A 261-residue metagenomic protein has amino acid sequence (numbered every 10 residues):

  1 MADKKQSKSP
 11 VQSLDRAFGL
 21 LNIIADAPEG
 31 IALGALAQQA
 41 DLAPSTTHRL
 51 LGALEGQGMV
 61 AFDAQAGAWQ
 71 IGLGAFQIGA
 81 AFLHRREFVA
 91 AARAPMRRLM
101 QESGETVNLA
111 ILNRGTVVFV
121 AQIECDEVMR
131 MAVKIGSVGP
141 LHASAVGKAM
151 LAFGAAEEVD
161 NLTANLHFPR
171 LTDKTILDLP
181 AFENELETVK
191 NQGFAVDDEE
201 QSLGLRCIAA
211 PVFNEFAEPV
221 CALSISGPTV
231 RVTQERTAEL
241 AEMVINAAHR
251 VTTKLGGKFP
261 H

Functional and structural regions predicted by a protein language model:
M1-A90, R97, H249, T253-G257: N-terminal helix-turn-helix
P10-L14, L33, A68, G72 (+9 more regions): Short, structured helix-loop boundary elements
A64, L112, N214-E215: Short, acidic, Ser/Thr-enriched surface-loop or helix-capping motifs
L73, N113, C221: A cytosolic small-molecule/anion-sensing beta-strand core signal
A80-V128, A155-A156, F182, T188: All-alpha effector-binding/dimerization core of bacterial HTH-type transcriptional repressors
V128-L203: Short, solvent-exposed recognition segments
E158-L162, L166-R170, A248-H261: Cysteine/selenocysteine-centered motifs that mediate thiol-based redox chemistry or coordinate metal-sulfur cofactors
L177-A248: Extended hydrophobic
